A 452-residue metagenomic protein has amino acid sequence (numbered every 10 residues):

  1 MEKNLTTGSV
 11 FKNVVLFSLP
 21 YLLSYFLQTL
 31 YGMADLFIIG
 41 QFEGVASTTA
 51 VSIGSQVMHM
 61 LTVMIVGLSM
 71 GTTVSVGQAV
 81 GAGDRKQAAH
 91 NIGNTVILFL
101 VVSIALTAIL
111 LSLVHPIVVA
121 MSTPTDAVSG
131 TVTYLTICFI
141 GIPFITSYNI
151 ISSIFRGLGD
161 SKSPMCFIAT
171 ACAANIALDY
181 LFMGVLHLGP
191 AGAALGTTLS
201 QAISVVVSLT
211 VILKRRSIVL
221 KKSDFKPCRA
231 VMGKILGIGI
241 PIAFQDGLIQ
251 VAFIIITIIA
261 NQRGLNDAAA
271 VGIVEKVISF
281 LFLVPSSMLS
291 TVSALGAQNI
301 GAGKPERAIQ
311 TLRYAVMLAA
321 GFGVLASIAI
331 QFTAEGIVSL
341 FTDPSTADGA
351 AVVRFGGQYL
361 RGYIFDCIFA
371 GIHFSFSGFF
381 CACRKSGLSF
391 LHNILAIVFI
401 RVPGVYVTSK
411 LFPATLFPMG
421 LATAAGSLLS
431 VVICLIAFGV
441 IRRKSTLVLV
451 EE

Functional and structural regions predicted by a protein language model:
M1-S18, V76-G141, V185-I240, G296-F365 (+1 more regions): Short alpha-helical transmembrane segments in multi-pass integral membrane proteins
T7, F11-L30, A34, V57-M64 (+7 more regions): Residue-level signal for short hydrophobic patches within transmembrane helices of multi-pass membrane transporters
L16-D35, I137, A171, S200-S204 (+3 more regions): Transmembrane helical elements of multi-pass membrane transporters/channels
Y21, Y25, F37, V74 (+15 more regions): Transmembrane alpha-helix boundary and packing residues in multipass membrane permease domains and related
L22, F26, L30, A34 (+17 more regions): Generic alpha-helical transmembrane segments of integral inner-membrane proteins, especially permease/transport modules
L30-T49, V118-T125, L181-L188, G247-F280 (+3 more regions): Helix-terminus/linker motif at the lipid-water interface of multi-pass membrane proteins
T48-A108, I145-P164, V271-A334, A370-S389: Small-residue-rich hydrophobic transmembrane alpha-helices
S69, C138-R156, P164-C172, A193-V206 (+5 more regions): Short runs within selected transmembrane alpha-helices of multi-pass transporters and secretion channels
